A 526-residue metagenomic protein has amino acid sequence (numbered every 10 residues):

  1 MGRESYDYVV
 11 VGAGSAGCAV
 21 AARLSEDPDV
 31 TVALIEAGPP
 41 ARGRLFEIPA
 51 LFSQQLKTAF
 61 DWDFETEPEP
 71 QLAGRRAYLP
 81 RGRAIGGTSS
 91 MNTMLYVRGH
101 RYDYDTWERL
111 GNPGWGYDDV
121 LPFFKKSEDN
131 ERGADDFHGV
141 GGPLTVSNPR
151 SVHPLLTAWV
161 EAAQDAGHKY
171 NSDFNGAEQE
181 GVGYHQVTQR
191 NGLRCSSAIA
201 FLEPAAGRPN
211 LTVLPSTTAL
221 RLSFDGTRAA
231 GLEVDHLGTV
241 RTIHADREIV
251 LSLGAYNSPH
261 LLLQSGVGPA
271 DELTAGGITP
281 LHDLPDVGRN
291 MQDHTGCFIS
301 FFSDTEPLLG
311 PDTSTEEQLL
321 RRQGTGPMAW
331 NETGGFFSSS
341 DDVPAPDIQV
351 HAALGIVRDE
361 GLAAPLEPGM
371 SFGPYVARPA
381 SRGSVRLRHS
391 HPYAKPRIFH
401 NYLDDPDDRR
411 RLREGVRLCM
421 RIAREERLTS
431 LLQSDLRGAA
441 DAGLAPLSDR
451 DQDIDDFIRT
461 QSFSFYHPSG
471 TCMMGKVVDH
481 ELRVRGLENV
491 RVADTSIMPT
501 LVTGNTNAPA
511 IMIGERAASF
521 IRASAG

Functional and structural regions predicted by a protein language model:
M1-G526: N-terminal redox-cofactor-binding region of secreted/periplasmic oxidoreductases
